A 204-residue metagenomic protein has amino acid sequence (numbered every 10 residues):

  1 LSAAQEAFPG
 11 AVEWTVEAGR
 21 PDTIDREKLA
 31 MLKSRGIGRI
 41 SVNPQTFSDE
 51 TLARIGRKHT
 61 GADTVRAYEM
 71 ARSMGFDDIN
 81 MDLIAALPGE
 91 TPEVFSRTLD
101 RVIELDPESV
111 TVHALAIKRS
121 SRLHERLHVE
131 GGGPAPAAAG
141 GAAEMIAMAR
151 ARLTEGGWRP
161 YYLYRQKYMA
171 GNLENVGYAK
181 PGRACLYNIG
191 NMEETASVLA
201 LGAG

Functional and structural regions predicted by a protein language model:
L1-A149: Conserved non-cysteine loop/helix-boundary elements of the Radical SAM core domain that shape
A7, A203-G204: Short, intrinsically disordered, charge-balanced linker/junction segments flanking boundaries in proteins
L115, Q166, G204: Histidine- and/or cysteine-centered catalytic micro-motif in compact active-site loops
S120-L201: A C-terminal junction/extension of Radical SAM enzymes
